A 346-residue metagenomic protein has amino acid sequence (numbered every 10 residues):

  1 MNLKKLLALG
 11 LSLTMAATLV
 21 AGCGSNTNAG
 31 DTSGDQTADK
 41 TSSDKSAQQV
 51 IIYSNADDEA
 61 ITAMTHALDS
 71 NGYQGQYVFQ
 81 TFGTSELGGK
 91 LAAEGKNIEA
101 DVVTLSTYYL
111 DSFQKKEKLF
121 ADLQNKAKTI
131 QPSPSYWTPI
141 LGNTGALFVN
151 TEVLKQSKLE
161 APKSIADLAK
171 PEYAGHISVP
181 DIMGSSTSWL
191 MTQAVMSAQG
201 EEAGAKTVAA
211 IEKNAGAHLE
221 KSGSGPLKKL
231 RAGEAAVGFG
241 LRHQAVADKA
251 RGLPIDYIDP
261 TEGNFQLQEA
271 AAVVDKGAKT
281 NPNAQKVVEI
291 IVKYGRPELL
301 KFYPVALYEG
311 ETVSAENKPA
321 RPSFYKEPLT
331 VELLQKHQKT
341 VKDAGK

Functional and structural regions predicted by a protein language model:
L19-K40: Bacterial lipoprotein signal-peptidase II cleavage site
K40, K45-V78: Short, polar/charged alpha-helical segment
I51-T62, F82-S85, E99-L227, R231: Extracytoplasmic ligand-binding site segments that recognize negatively charged/polar headgroups
Y108-Q114, R231-P254: A ligand-binding cleft/hinge motif common to bilobed small-molecule-binding domains
F148-V153, Q268-T280, L299-F302: A bilobed periplasmic-binding-protein/Venus flytrap-type ligand-binding module shared by bacterial periplasmic
H176-M183, I290-T312: Periplasmic-binding protein-like
E202-G204, Y308-K346: An extracytoplasmic/periplasmic, membrane-proximal ligand-sensing/linker region
V208-E212, L219-E220, R251-D275: Periplasmic-binding protein-like
